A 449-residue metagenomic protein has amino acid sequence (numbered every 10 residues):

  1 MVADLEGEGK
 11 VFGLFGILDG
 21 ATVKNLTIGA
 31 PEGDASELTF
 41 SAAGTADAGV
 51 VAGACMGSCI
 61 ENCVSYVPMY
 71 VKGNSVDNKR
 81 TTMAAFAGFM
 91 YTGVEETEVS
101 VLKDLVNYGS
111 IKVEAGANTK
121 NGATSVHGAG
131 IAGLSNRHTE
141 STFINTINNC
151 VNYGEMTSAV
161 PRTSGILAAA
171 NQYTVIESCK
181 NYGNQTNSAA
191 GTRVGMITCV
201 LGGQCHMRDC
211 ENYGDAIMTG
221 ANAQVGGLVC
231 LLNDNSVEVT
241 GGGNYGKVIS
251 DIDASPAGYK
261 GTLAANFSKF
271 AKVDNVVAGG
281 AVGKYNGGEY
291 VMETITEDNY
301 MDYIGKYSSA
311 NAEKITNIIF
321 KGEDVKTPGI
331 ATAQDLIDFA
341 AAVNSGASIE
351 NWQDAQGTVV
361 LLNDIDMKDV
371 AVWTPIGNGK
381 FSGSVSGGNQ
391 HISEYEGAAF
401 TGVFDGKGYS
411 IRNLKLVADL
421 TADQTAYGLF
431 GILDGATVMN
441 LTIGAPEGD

Functional and structural regions predicted by a protein language model:
M1-D449: Surface-exposed repetitive/solenoidal architectures
